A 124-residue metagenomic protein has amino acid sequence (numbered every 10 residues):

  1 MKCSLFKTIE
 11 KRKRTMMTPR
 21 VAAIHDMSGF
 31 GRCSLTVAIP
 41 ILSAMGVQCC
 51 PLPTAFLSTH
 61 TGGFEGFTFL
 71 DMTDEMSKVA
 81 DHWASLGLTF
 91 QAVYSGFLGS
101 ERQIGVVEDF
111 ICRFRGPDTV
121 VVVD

Functional and structural regions predicted by a protein language model:
F6-K13, T18-G31, V37-D124: Ribokinase/PfkB-type carbohydrate-kinase core domain
